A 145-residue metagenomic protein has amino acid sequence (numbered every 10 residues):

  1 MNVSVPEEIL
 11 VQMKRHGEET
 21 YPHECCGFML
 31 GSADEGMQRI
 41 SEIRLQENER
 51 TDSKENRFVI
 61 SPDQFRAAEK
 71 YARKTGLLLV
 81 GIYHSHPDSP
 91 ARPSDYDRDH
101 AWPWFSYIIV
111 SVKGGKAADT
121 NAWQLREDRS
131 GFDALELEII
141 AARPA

Functional and structural regions predicted by a protein language model:
M1-L79, P87-A145: Conserved beta-strand-loop surface patch within small alpha/beta domains used for substrate/adaptor or ligand engagement
